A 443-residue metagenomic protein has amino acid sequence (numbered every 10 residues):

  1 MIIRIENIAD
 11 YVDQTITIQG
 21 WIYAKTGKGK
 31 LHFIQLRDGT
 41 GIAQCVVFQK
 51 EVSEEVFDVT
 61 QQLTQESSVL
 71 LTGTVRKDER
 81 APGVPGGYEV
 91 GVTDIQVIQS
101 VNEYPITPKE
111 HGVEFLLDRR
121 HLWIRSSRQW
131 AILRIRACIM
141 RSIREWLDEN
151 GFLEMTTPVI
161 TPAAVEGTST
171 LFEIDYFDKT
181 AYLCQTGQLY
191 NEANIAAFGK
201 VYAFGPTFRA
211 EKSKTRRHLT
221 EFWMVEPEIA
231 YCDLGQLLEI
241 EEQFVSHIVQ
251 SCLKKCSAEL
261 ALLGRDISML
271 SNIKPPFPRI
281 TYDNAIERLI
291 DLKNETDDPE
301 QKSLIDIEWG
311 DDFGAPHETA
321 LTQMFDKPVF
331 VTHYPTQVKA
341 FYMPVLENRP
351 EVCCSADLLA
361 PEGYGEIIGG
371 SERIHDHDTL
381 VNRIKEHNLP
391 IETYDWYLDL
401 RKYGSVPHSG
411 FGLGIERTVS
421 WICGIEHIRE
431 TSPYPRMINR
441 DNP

Functional and structural regions predicted by a protein language model:
I2-A230: Class II aminoacyl-tRNA synthetase-like tRNA-binding/catalytic domains
Y11, Q129, L133, A181 (+7 more regions): Hydrophobic alpha-helical scaffolding
T26, L71, K77, Q99 (+9 more regions): A generic secondary-structure signal for well-formed alpha-helical elements
Q62, I132-I143, L237-E241, D376 (+2 more regions): Hydrophobic (often cysteine-bearing) scaffold residues that line and stabilize catalytic clefts of nucleotide/cofactor
Q96, S268-S271, M437-P443: Short, mixed-charge aromatic SLiMs
V165-T170, F244-G363, E386-V406: Metal-assisted phosphate- and nucleotidyl-transfer catalytic regions
A196-P206, T215, L219-D233, D326-P443: TRNA-recognition modules of translation machinery and tRNA-sensing kinases, especially anticodon-binding
F198, V225, D233-K254: His/Asp/Glu-rich mid-to-C-terminal helical/loop segments that flank catalytic regions of hydrolases
